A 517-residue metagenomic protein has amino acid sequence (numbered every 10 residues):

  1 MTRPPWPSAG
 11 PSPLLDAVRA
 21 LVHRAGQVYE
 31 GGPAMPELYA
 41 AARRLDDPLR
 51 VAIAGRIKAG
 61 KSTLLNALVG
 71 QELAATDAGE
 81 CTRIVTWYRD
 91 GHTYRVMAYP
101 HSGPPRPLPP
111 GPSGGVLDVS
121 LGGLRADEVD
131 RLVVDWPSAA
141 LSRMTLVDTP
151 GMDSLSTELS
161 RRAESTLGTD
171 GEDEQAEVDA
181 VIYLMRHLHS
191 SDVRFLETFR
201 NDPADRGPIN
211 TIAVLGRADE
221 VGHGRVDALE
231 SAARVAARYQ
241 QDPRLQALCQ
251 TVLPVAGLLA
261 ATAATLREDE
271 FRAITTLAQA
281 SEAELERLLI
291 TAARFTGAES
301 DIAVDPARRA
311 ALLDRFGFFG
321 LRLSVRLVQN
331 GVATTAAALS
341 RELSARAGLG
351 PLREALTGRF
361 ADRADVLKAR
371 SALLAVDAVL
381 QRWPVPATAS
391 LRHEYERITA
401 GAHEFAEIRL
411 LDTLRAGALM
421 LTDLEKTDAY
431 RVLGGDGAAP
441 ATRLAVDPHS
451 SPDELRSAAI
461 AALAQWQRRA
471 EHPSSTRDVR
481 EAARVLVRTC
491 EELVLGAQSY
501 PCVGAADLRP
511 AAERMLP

Functional and structural regions predicted by a protein language model:
M1-Y29: Charged, amphipathic alpha-helical linker segments immediately N-terminal to NTP-binding catalytic cores
V22, G26-Y29, M35, L463 (+2 more regions): Heptad-repeat amphipathic alpha-helical coiled-coil interaction surface used for oligomerization/assembly
G26, E30, L73, H223 (+2 more regions): Short, flexible helix-adjacent loops and helix caps
G26-G32, V385, C502: Charged, low-complexity interaction regions
P33-R43, D135: Pre-Walker A adenine-sensing motif
D46-R287, R346: Globular "head" domains of long coiled-coil molecular machines
I212, V221-H223, E230-H403, E407: C-terminal end of P-loop GTPase domains and the immediately downstream helical coupling element
F405-P517: N-terminal J-domain/J-like co-chaperone modules of DnaJ/Hsp40 proteins
